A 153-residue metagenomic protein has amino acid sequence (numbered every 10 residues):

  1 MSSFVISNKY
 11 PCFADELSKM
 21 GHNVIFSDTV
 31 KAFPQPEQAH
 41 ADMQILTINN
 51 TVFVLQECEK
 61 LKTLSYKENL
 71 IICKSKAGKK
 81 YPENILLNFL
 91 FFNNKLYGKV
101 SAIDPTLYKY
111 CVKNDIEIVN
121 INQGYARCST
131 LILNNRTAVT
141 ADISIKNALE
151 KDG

Functional and structural regions predicted by a protein language model:
M1-G153: Histidine/cysteine-enriched polar flanking segments
